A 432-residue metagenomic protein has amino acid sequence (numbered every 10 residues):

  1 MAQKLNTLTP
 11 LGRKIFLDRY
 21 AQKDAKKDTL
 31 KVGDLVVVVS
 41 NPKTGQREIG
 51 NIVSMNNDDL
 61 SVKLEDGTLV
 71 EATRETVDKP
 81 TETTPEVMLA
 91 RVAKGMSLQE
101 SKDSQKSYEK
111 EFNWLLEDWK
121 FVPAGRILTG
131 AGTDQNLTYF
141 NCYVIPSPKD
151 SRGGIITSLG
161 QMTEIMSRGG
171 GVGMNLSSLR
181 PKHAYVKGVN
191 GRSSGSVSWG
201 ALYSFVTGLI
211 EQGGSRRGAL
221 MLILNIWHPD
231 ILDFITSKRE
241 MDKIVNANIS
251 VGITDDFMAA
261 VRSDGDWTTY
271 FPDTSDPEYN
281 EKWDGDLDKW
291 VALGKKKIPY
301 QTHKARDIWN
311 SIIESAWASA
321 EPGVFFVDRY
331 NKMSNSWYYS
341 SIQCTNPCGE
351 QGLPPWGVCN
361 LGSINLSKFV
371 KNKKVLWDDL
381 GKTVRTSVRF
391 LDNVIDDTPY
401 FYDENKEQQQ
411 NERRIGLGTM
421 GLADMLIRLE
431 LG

Functional and structural regions predicted by a protein language model:
M1-G432: Extended catalytic cores of very large enzyme megasubunits
